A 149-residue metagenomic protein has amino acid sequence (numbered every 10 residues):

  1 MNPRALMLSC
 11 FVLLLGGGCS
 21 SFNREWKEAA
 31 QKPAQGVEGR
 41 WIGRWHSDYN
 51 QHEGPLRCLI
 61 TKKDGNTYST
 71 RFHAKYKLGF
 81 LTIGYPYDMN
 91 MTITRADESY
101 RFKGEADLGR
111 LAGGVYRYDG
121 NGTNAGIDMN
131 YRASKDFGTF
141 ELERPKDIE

Functional and structural regions predicted by a protein language model:
M1-M7: Bacterial N-terminal signal peptides that target proteins for export
G16-G18: C-terminal motif of bacterial Sec signal peptides marking the signal peptidase cleavage site
R24-I148: Central antiparallel beta-sheet cores of small beta-barrel/beta-sandwich binding domains
